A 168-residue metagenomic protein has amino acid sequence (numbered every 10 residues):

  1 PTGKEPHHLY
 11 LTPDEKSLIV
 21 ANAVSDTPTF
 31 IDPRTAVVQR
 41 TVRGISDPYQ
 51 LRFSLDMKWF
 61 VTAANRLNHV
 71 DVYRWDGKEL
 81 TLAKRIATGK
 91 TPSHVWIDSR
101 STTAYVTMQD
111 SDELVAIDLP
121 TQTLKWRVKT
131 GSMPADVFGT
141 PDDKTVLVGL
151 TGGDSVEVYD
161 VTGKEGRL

Functional and structural regions predicted by a protein language model:
P1-L168: Predominantly soluble domains enriched in secretory-pathway, periplasmic, or organellar proteins
